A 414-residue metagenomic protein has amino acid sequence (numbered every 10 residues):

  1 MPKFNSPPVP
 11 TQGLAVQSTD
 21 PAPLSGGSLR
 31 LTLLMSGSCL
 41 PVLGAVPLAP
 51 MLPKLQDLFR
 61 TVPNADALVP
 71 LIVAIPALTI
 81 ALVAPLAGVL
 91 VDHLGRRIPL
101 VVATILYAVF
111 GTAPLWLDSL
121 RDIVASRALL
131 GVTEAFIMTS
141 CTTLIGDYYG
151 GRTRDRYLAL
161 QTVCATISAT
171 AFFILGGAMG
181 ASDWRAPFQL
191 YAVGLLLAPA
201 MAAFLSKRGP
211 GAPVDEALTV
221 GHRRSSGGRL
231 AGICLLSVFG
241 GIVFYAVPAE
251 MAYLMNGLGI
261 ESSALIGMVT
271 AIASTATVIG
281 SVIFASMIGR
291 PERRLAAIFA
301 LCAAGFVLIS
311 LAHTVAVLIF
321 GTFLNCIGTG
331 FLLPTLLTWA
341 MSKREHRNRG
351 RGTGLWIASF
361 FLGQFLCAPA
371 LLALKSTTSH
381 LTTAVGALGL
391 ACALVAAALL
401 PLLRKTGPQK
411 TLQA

Functional and structural regions predicted by a protein language model:
M51-A81: Extracellular/periplasmic helix-loop-helix junction of adjacent transmembrane segments in MFS-like secondary
L71-G88, A271-I283: Central cavity-lining transmembrane alpha-helices of secondary-active solute carriers, predominantly the Major
A81-S119: Conserved MFS/SLC helix-loop-helix module at the cytosolic interface between two early adjacent transmembrane helices
V83-G95, I279-E292, K375: Helix-to-loop junctions at the C-terminal end of transmembrane segments in multipass secondary transporters
L120, S126-A165: Cytoplasmic helix-loop-helix junction between adjacent transmembrane helices in 12-TM secondary transporters
D122, G151-R152, L160-S206, P210: Helix-loop-helix hairpin linking two adjacent transmembrane segments in secondary transporters
F136-Y149, F331-E345: Intracellular juxtamembrane helix-capping segments at the cytosolic ends of symmetry-related transmembrane helices
M341-S379: A late C-terminal transmembrane helix in Major Facilitator Superfamily
